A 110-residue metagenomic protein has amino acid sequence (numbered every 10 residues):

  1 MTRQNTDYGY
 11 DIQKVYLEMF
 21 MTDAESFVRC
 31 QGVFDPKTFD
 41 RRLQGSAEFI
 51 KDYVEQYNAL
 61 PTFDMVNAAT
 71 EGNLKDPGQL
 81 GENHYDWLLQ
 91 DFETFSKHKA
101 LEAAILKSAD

Functional and structural regions predicted by a protein language model:
M1-S96, A100: Noncatalytic partner-interaction/assembly domains of nucleic-acid and motor enzyme complexes, especially the accessory
L106-D110: Conserved P-loop NTPase architecture
